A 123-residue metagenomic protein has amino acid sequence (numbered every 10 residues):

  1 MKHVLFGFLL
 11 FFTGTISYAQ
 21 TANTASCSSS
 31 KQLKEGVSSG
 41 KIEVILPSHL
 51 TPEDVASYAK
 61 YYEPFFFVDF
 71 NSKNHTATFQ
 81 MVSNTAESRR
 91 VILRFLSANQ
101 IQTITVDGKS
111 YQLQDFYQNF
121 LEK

Functional and structural regions predicted by a protein language model:
M1-A25: Bacterial Sec-dependent N-terminal signal peptides
M1-V4, S29-K34, I101-S110: Short flexible/disordered coil segments
T24-S30, A59-F66: Short amphipathic beta-strand starts and helix->beta connectors
C27-S48: Short glycine-/aliphatic-rich beta-strand segments at the starts of folded cytosolic domains
K34-E35, F67-F70: Short, exposed beta-strand/loop patches in secreted or surface proteins that constitute
E43-P64: Short amphipathic alpha-helix segments
F70-S83: Surface-exposed aromatic
Q80-K123: Surface-exposed, polar helix/loop patches in the mature regions of secreted/periplasmic/lumenal proteins that form
